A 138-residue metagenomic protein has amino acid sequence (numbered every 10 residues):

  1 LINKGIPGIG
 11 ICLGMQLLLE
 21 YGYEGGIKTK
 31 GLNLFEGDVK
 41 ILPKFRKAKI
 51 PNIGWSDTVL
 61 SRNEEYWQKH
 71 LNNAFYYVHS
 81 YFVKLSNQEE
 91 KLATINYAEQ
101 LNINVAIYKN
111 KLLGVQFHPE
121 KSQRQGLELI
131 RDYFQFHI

Functional and structural regions predicted by a protein language model:
L1-N52: Cysteine-nucleophile active-site neighborhood
N3, G37-I138: Amide-donor transfer/coupling interface in amidating biosynthetic enzymes
